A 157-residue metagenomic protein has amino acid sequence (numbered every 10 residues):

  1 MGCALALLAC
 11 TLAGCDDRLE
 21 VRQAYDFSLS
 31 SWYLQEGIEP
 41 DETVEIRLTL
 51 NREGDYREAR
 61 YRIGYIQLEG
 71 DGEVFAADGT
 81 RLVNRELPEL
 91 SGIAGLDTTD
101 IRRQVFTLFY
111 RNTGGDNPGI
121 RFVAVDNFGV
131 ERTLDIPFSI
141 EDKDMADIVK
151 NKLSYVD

Functional and structural regions predicted by a protein language model:
M1-C3: Bacterial N-terminal signal peptides that target proteins for export
C10-G14: C-terminal motif of bacterial Sec signal peptides marking the signal peptidase cleavage site
C15-D17, D157: Membrane engagement elements in two modes
L19-V21: Short, flexible helix-coil linker/hinge segments at the edges of structured domains or between repeats
Q23-D157: First exposed extracellular module after export/assembly in secreted or surface-exposed proteins
